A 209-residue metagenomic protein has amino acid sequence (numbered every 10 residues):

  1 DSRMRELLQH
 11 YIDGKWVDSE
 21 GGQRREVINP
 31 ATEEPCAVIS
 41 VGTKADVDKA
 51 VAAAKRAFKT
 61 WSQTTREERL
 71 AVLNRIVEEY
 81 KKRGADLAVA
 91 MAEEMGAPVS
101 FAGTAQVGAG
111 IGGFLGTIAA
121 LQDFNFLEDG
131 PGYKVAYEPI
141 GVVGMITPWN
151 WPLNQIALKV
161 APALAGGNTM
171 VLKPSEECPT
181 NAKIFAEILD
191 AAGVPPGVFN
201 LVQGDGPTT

Functional and structural regions predicted by a protein language model:
D1-V38, A71, R75, F124-I146: Terminal low-complexity tails and localization/encapsulation signals of metabolic enzymes
E33, R69, M91, F114 (+2 more regions): Residue-level signal for inorganic ion chemistry
C36-G42, A57-Q63, M145: Short, well-ordered beta-strand elements within core beta-sheets of diverse protein domains
V47-Q63, K82, D86-E94, L121: Glycine-rich phosphate-binding segment of PLP-dependent enzymes
A52, N74-A85, A97-D123: Long amphipathic alpha-helix in the N-terminal Rossmann-like dinucleotide-binding domain of NAD(P)-dependent
A90-P98, E128-G132: Short linear capping/connector segments at secondary-structure termini
D123-T209: Rossmann-like NAD(P) dinucleotide-binding subdomain of oxidoreductase/dehydrogenase enzymes
